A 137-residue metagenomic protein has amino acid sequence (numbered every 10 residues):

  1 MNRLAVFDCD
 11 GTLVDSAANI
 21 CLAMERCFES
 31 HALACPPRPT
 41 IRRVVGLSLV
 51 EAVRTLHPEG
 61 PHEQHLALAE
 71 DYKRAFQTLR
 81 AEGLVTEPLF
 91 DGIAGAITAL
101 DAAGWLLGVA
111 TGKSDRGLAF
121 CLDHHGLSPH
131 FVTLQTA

Functional and structural regions predicted by a protein language model:
M1-R43: Active-site neighborhood of HAD-like aspartate-dependent phosphohydrolases
C21, E25, R38, R42 (+4 more regions): An amphipathic alpha-helix signature
C27, S48-E63, C121: Helix-loop "lid/cap" segments that line or gate small-molecule binding pockets
A34, S128-V132: Conserved H-loop
V44, S48, P88-G92, K113 (+1 more regions): Short beta->alpha linker loops
L56-A94: Metal-dependent phosphoesterase signature
T78-V109, D115-A119: Short, acidic loop-to-helix structural element flanking the phosphoryl-transfer center in phosphate-processing enzymes
